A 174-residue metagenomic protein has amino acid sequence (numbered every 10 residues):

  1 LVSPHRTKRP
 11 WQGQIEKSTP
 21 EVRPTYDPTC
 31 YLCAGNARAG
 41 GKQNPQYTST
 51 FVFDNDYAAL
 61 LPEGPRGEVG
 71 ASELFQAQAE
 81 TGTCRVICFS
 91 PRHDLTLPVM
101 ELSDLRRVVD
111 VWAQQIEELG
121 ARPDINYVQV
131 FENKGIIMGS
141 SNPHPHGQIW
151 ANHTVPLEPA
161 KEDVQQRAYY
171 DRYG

Functional and structural regions predicted by a protein language model:
L1-H144, W150-G174: Active-site microenvironments that recognize anionic phosphate/pyrophosphate groups
